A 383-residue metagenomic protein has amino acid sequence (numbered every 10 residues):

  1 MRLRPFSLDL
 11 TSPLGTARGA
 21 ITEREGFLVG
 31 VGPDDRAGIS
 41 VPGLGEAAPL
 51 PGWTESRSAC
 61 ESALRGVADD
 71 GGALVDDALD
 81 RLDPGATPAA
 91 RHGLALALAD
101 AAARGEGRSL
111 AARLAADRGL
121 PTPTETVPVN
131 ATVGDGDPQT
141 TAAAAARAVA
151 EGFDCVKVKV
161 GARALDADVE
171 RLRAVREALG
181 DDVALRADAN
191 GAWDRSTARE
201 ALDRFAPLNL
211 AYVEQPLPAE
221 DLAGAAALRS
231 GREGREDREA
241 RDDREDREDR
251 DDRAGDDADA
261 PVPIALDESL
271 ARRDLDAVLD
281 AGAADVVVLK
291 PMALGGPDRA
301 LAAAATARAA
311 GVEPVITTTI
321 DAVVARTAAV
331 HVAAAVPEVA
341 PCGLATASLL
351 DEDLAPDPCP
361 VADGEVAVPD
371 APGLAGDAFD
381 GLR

Functional and structural regions predicted by a protein language model:
M1-I39, A48-P51, E352: Structured beta-strand/loop patches that form or line metal/cofactor-binding pockets in enzymes
L3, G32-E106, L382: Metal- or metallocofactor-binding catalytic centers and their adjacent structured scaffolds across diverse enzyme
P5-L10, A20-I21, G26, T319-R383: Flexible C-terminal active-site loop/helix
V29, S40, L94, G107 (+8 more regions): Conserved, mostly hydrophobic/aromatic
A97-V127, A131: Glycine-rich, aromatic-flanked loop segments that form ligand/cofactor-binding clefts across common enzyme folds
E125-T140, V160, N190-D194: Active-site mouth loops of central-metabolism enzymes
R147-K159: Catalytic domains of carbohydrate-active enzymes, especially glycoside hydrolases
R163-T319, V323-T327, L350-P356: Catalytic core of soluble alpha/beta enzymes
